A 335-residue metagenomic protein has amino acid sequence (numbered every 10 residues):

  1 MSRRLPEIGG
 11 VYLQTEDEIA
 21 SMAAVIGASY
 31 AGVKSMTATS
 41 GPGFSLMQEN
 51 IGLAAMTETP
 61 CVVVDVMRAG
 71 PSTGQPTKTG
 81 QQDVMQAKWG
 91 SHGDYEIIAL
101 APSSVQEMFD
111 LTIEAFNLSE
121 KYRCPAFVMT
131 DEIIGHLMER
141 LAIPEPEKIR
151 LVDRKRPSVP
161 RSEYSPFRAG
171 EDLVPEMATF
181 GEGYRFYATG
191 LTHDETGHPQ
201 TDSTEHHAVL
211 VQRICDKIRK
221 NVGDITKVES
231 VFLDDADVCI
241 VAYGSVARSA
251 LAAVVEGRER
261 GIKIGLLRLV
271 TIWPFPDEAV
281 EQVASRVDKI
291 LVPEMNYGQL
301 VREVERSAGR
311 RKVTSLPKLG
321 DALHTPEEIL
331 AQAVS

Functional and structural regions predicted by a protein language model:
M1-W89, E96, I113, E132 (+2 more regions): Thiamine diphosphate
G10-Q14, M36-A38, I98-A101, V241 (+2 more regions): Short catalytic-loop micro-motif centered on adjacent basic/acidic residues
M47, M108, A250: Aromatic/hydrophobic pocket-lining residues that form the small-molecule binding cavity in soluble enzyme cores
K78-E132, R156-P157: Conserved thiamine diphosphate
E120-S335: Flexible, low-complexity linker and terminal segments
